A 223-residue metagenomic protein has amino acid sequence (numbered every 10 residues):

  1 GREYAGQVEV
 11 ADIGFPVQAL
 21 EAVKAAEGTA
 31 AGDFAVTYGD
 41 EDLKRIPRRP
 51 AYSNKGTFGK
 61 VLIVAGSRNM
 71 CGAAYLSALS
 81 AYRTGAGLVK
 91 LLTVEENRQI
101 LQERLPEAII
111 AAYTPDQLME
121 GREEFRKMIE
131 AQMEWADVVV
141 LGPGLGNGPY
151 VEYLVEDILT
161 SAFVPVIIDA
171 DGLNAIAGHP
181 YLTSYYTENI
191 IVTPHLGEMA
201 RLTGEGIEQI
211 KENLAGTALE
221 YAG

Functional and structural regions predicted by a protein language model:
R2-I167, N174-V192, L196-G223: Small-residue (G/A/S/T)-rich helix-start motifs and N-terminal tracts that mark the onset
